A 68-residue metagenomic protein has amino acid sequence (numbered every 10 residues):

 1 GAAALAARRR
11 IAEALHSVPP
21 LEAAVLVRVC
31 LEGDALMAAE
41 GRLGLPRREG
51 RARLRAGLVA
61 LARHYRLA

Functional and structural regions predicted by a protein language model:
G1-V27, L36-R42, R47-A52, V59-A68: Short basic alpha-helical hairpin corresponding to helix-turn-helix/winged-helix-like nucleic-acid-binding
V29-L31: Short amphipathic helical patch at the helix-1/turn junction of helix-turn-helix
